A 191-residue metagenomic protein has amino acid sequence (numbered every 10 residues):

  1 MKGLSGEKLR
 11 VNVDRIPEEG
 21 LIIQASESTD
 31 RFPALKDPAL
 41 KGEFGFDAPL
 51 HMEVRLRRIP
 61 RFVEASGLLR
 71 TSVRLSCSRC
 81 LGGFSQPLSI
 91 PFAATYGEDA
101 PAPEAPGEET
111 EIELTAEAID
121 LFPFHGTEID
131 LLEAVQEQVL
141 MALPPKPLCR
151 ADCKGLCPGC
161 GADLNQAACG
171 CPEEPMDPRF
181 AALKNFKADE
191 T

Functional and structural regions predicted by a protein language model:
M1-T191: Structured interface patches
